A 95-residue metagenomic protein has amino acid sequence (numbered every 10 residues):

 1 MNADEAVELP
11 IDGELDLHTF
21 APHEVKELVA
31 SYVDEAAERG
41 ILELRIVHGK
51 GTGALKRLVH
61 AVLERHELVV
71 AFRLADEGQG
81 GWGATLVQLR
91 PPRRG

Functional and structural regions predicted by a protein language model:
M1-G95: Long, charged, low-complexity intrinsically disordered regions
